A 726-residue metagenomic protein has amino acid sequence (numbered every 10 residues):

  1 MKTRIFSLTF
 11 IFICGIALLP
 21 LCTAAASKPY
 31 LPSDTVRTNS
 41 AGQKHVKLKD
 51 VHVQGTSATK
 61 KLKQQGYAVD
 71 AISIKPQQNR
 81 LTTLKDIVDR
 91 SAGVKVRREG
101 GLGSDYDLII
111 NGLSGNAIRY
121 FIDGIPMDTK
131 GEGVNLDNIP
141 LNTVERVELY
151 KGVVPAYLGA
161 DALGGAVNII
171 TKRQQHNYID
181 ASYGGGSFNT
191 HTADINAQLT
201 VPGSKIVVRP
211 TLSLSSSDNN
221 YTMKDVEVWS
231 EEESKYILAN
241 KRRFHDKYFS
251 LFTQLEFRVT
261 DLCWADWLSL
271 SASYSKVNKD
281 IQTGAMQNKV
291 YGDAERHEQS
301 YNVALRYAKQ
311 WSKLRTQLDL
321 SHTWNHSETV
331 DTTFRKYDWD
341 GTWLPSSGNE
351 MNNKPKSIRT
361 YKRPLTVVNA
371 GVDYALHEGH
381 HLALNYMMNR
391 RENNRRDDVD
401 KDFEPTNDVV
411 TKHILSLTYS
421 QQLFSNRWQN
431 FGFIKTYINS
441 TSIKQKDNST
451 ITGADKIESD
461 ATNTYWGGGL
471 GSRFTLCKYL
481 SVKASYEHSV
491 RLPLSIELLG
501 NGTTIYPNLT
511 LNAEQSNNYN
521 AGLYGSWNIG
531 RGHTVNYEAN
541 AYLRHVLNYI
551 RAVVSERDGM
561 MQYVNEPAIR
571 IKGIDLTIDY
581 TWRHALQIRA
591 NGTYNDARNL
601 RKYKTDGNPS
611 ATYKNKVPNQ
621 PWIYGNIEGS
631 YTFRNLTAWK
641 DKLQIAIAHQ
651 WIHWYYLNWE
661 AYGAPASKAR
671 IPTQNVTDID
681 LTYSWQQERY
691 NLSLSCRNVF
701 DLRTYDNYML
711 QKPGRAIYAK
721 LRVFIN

Functional and structural regions predicted by a protein language model:
L48-N79, D107, I118: N-terminal periplasmic "start-of-domain" segments of outer-membrane beta-barrel proteins
K85-I125: Extracytoplasmic beta-strand/coil segments of soluble accessory domains associated with Gram-negative outer-membrane
I125-K151: Short acidic/polar hinge/loop motifs at secondary-structure boundaries that mediate gating or recognition
L141-Y178: A beta-strand signature from Gram-negative outer-membrane beta-barrel systems, especially the internal plug domain
G184, P202-K289: Periplasmic-side early beta-strands and strand-to-turn transitions of outer-membrane beta-barrels
L255-V277, R296-G453, I457-G469, R473-S481 (+5 more regions): Face-selective signature of the C-terminal outer-membrane beta-barrel domain
T475, K483-E487, E514-K572, T593 (+1 more regions): Membrane-embedded beta-barrel scaffold of Gram-negative outer-membrane proteins
N536-H545, V564-L657: Gram-negative outer-membrane beta-barrel transporters
